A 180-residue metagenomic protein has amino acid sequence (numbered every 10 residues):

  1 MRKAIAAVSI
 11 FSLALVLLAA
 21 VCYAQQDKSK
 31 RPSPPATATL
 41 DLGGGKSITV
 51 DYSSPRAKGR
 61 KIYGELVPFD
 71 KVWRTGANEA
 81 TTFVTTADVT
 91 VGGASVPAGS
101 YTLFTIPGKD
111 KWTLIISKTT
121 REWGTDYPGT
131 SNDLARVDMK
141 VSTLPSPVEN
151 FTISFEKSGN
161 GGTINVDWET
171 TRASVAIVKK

Functional and structural regions predicted by a protein language model:
M1-A7: Positively charged n-region of N-terminal signal peptides that target proteins for export
S9-A20: Bacterial N-terminal signal peptides
L17, S33, G76-N78, V84 (+1 more regions): Short, solvent-exposed coil/turn segments
L18-V21, S54, T102: N-terminal low-complexity, intrinsically disordered patches enriched in charged
A20-A38, A87-V89, P97-G99: Short, charged N-terminal helix-start/capping segments
Q25-K71, T120-K180: Primarily secretory-pathway and cell-envelope proteins
W73-E122: Mid-length scaffold segments of soluble, non-membrane domains
